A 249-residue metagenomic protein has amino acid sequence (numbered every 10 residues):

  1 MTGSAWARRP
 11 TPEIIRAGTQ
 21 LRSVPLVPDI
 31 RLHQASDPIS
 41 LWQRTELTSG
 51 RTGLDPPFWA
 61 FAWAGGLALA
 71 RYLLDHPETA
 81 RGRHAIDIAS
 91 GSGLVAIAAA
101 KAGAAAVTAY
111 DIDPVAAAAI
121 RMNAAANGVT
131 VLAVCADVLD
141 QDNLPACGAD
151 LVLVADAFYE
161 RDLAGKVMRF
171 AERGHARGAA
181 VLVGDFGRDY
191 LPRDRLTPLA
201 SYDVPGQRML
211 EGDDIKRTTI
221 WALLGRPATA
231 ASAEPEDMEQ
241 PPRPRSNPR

Functional and structural regions predicted by a protein language model:
M1-R249: S-adenosylmethionine-dependent methyltransferases
